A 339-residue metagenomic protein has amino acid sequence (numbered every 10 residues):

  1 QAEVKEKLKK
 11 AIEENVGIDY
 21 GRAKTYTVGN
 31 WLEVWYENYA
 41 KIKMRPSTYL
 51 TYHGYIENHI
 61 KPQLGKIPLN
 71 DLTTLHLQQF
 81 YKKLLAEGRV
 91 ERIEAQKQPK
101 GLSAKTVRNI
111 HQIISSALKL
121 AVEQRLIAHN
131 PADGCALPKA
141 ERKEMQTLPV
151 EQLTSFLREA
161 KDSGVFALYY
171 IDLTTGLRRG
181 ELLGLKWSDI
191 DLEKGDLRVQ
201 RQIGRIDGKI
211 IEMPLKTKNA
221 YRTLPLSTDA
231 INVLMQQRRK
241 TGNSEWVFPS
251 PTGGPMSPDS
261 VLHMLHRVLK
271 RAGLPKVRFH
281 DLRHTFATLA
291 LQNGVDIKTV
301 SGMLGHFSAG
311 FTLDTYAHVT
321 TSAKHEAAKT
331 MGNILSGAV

Functional and structural regions predicted by a protein language model:
Q1-Q79, E123, Q237-S244, G253 (+1 more regions): N-terminal DNA-binding module of tyrosine recombinases/phage integrases
Y20, K24-T27, W31, N70 (+4 more regions): Major-groove DNA-contacting interfaces characterized by cationic-aromatic clusters
R22, R158, K194, D207-K209 (+5 more regions): C-terminal secondary-structure termini that scaffold catalytic or DNA-interacting sites
N70-L85, D133-P138: Short, conserved phosphate-binding/catalytic loop or strand-edge motifs used in phosphoryl-/nucleotidyl-transfer
R89-I93, K100, T154-F166, T175 (+4 more regions): Short, basic (Lys/Arg/His-rich) helix/loop patches that form interaction surfaces in the mid-to-C-terminal regions
V90-A104, R108-I113, A121-W187, L192-E193 (+6 more regions): Basic, Lys/Arg- and aromatic-enriched nucleic-acid-binding interface segment
K139, T147, I203, I231 (+1 more regions): Catalytic-site neighborhood detector that most strongly recognizes the C-terminal catalytic loop/helix of tyrosine
D189-D196, P275-K276, V295-A317, H325: Short, polar N-cap/turn motifs at the start of nucleic acid-interacting alpha helices
